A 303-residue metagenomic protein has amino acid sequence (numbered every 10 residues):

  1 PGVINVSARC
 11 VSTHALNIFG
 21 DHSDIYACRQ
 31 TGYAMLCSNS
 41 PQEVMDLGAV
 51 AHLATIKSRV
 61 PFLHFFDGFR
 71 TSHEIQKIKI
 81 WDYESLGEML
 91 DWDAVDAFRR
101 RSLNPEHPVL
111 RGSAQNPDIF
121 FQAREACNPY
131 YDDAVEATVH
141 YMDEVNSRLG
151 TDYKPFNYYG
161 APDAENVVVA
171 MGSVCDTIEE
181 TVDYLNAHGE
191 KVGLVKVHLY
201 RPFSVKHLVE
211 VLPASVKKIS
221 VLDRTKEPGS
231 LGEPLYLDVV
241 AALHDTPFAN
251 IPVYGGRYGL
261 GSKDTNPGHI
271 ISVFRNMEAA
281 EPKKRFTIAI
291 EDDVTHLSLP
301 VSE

Functional and structural regions predicted by a protein language model:
P1-I56, S302-E303: Thiamine diphosphate
T13-F19, D46-V50, H73-I80, E84 (+5 more regions): Short acidic, glycine/serine/threonine-rich loops at helix termini
F62-Y158: Conformationally flexible catalytic loops at phosphate/diphosphate-handling active centers
F69-P105, E210-F248, Y254: Terminal amphipathic helices with adjacent charged low-complexity linkers/tails
D143-N166, E179, S298-E303: Glycine-/acidic-rich phosphate or pyrophosphate-binding loops and their flanking alpha/beta elements
P162-E190, F203-E210: Redox- and metal-dependent alpha/beta enzyme cores, enriched for Fe-S-associated oxidoreductases and cofactor-handling
K218-S302: Peripheral docking tails and interdomain loops at the edges of cofactor- or intermediate-handling domains
